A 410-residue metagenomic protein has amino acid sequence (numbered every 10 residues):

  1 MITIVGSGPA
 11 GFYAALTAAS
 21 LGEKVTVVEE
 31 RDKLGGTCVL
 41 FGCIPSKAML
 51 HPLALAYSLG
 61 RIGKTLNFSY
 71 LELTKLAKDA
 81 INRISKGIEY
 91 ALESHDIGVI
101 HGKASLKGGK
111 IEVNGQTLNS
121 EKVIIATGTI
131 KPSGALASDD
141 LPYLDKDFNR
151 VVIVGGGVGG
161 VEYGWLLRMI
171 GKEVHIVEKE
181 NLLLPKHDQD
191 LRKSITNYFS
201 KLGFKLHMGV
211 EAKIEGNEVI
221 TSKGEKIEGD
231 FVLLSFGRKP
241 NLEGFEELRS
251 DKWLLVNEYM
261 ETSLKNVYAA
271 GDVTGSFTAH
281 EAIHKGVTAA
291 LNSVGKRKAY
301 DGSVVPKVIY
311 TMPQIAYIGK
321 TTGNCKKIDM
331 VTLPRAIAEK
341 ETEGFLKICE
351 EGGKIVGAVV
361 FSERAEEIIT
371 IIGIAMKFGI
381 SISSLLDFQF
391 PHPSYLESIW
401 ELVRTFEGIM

Functional and structural regions predicted by a protein language model:
M1-V27, V152-I153, G159-M169: N-terminal Rossmann-like FAD-binding beta1-loop-alpha1 element of flavoenzymes
T3, T26, V152, H175-I176 (+2 more regions): A structural signal for isolated positions on well-ordered beta-strands in alpha/beta enzyme cores
T3-V5, A104, L118-G128, V154 (+2 more regions): Short hydrophobic core segments
V5-S7, L16-R31, I44, A48-L55 (+1 more regions): Flexible, glycine-rich terminal cap/loop adjacent to redox cofactors in electron-transfer oxidoreductases
T17-D147, H175, E180-L184, Q189-L191 (+5 more regions): Glycine-rich flavin
G22, G171-E173, G203, G379: Glycine-centered short loops/turns at secondary-structure junctions
V123, V219, D230-L234, V267-Y268 (+1 more regions): AMP-binding/adenylate-forming core of the ANL superfamily
G134-F148, I227, F231-N292: FAD-site-proximal beta/loop scaffold in flavoenzymes
